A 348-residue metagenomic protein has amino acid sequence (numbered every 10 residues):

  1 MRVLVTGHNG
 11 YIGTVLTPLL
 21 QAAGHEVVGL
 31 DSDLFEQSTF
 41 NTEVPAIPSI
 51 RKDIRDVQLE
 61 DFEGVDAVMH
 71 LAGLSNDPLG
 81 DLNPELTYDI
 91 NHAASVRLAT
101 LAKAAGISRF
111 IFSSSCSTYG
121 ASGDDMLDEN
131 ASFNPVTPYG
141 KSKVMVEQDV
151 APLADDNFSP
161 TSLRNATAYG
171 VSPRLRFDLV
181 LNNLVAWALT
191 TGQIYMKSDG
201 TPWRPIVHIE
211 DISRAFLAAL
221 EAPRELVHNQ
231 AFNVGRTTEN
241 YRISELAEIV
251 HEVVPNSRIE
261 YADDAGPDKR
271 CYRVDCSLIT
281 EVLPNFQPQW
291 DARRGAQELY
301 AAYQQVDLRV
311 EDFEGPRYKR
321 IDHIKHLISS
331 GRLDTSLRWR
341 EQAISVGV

Functional and structural regions predicted by a protein language model:
M1-A67: N-terminal Rossmann/SDR dinucleotide-binding element
T6, L30, V68-L71, F110-C116 (+1 more regions): SDR active-site strand-loop-helix element
T39-F40, P78-E85, A121-D125, P173-R174: Conserved catalytic-core motifs of eukaryotic protein kinase domains, centered on the activation segment
I54-I90: NAD(P)H-binding glycine-rich loop region in Rossmannoid oxidoreductase-like domains and their noncatalytic homologs
V96-P138: Conserved Rossmann-fold NAD(P)-dependent oxidoreductase catalytic core, especially the SDR/UDP-sugar
S142: Active-site helix of classical SDR
Q148-R204, I209-L220, E248-V253: NAD(P)-dependent short-chain dehydrogenase/reductase
G192, K197-V348: C-terminal substrate-binding subdomain of Rossmann-fold SDR/epimerase-dehydratase oxidoreductases
